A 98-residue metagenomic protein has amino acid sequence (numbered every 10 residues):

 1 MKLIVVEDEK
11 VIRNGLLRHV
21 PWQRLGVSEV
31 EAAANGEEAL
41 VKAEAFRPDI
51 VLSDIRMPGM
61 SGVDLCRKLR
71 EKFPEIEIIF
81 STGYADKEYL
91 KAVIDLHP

Functional and structural regions predicted by a protein language model:
E7, D54: Active-site residues of response regulator receiver
K10-E31: Two-component/phosphorelay signaling modules centered on CheY-like receiver
L17, A32-I50: Acidic, metal-coordinating helix/loop segments flanking the phosphotransfer/catalytic sites of two-component signaling
N35-E38, S61-D64, T82: Acidic catalytic/metal-coordinating carboxylates
V41, V63-P74: Short amphipathic alpha-helix used as the core "switch/output" element in two-component signaling
M57: Receiver (REC) domain active-site loop signature in two-component systems and cognate sites in sensor histidine kinases
D64, A85-P98: Alpha4 helix (beta4-alpha4-beta5 surface) of REC/receiver domains from two-component response regulators
E75-A85: A short, hydrophobic beta-strand element within the central beta-sheet of small alpha/beta folds
